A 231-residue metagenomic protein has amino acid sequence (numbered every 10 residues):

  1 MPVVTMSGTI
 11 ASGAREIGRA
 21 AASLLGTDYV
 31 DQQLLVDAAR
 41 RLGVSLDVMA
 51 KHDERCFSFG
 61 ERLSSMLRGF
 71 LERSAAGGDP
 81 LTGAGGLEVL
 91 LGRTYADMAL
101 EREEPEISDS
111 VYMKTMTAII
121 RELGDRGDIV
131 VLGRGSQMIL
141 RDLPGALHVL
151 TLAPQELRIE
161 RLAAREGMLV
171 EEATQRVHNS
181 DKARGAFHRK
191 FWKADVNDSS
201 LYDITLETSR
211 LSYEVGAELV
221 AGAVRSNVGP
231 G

Functional and structural regions predicted by a protein language model:
M1-V4, G127: Pre-Walker A (Motif I) flank of P-loop NTPase domains
T5-R19: Glycine-rich phosphate-binding P-loop
D28-A39: Short beta-strand-centered segment that lines the nucleotide-binding/catalytic pocket of NTP-utilizing
A39-D128: ATP-dependent small-molecule kinase phosphotransfer cores that center on conserved nucleotide phosphate-binding segments
F59-M66, D79-P80, L169-E214: Small-molecule kinase domains that catalyze NTP-dependent phosphoryl transfer to phosphate-bearing small molecules
T117, Y213-A217, A221: Short, amphipathic alpha-helical "lid/cap" segments that border enzyme active or binding sites
D142-N179: Conserved phosphate-donor/acceptor-positioning beta-strand/loop module used by diverse small-molecule
N227-G231: C-terminal helical "lid" subdomain and adjoining coupling/linker elements of P-loop NTPases
